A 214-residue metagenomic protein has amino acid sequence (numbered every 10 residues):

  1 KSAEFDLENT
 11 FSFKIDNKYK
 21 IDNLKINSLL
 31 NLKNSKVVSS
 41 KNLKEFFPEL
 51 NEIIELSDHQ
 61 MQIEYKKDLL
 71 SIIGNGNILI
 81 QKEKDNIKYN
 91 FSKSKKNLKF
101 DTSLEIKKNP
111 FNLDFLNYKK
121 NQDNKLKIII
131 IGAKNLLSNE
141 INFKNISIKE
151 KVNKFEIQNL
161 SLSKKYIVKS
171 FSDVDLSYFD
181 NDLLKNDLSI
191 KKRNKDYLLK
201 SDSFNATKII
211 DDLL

Functional and structural regions predicted by a protein language model:
K1-L214: Membrane-proximal interfacial segments on either side of biological membranes
